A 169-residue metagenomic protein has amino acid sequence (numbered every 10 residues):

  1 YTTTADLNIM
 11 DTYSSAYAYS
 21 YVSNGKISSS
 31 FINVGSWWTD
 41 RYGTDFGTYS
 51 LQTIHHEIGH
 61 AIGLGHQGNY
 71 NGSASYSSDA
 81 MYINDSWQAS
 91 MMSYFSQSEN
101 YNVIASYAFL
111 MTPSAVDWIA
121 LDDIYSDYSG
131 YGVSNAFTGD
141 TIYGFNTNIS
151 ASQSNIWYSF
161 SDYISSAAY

Functional and structural regions predicted by a protein language model:
Y1-Y169: RTX-like calcium-binding, glycine/aspartate-rich low-complexity repeat tracts
